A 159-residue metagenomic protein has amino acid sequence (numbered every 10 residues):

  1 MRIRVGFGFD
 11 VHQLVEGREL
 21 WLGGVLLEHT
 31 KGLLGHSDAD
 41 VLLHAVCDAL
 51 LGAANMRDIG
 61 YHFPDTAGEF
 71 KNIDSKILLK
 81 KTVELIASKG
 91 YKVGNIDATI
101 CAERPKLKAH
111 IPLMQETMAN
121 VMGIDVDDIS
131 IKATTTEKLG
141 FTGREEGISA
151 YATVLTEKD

Functional and structural regions predicted by a protein language model:
R2-P112, V121-M122: RNase III-family endoribonuclease catalytic core
K108-A109, K138-F141: Short active-site-adjacent structural elements
I111-Q115, R144-E145: Short, low-complexity, polybasic intrinsically disordered segments
M118: Glycine-rich, mobile lid/loop segments that gate access to catalytic sites or pores
D125-D128: Short acidic capping loops at alpha-helix termini that bridge into adjacent secondary structure
I131-T135: Pyridoxal 5′-phosphate
T142-D159: C-terminal edge-of-domain segments
